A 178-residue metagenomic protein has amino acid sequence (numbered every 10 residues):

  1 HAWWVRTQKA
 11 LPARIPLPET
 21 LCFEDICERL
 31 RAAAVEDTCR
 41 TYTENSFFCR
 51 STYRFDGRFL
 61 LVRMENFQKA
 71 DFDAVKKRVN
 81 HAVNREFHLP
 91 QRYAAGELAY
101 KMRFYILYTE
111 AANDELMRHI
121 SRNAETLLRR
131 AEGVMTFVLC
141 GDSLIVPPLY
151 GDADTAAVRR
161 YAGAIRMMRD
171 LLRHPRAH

Functional and structural regions predicted by a protein language model:
W3-M64: N-terminal, charge-rich interaction modules
L11, A33-D37, E86, I165 (+1 more regions): Short, flexible helical or helix-coil boundary motifs
P12, P18, C22, R31 (+4 more regions): Compositionally biased amphipathic helical and low-complexity segments enriched in hydrophobic
C22, Q68-D71, R159: General structural signal for secondary-structure boundaries
D25, A74, E115, R160-G163 (+1 more regions): Exposed alpha-helical structural elements
S46-E65, M102-Y108, G133-P148: Ordered hydrophobic segments in well-structured contexts
N66-L128, E132-T136: Catalytic cores of nucleic-acid endonucleases
I120-H178: Charged, structured surface patches that assemble and position nucleic-acid processing machinery
